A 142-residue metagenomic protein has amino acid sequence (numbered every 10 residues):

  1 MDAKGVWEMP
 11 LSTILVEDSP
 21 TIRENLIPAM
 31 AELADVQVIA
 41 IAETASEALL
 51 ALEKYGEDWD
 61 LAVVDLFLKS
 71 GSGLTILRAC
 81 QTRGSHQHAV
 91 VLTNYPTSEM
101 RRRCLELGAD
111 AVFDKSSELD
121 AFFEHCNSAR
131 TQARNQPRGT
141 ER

Functional and structural regions predicted by a protein language model:
E17: Conserved acidic carboxylate
P20-A40: Two-component/phosphorelay signaling modules centered on CheY-like receiver
I41-L61: Acidic, metal-coordinating helix/loop segments flanking the phosphotransfer/catalytic sites of two-component signaling
T44, S72-T75: Acidic catalytic/metal-coordinating carboxylates
D65-L66: Active-site residues of response regulator receiver
L74-S85: Short amphipathic alpha-helix used as the core "switch/output" element in two-component signaling
P96-F113, S117: Alpha4 helix (beta4-alpha4-beta5 surface) of REC/receiver domains from two-component response regulators
